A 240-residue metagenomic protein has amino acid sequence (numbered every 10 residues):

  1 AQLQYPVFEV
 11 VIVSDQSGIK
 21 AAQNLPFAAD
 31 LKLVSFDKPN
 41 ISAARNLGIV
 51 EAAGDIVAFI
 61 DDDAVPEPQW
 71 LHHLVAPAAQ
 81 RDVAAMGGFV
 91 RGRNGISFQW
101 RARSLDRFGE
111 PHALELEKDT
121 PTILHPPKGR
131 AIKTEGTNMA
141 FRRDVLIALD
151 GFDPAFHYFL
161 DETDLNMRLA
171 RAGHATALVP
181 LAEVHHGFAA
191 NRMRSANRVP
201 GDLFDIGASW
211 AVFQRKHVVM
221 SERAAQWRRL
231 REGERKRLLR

Functional and structural regions predicted by a protein language model:
A1-V7: Short, acidic, metal-binding catalytic loop of nucleotide-sugar glycosyltransferases
A22-Q23, S35-A52, H125: Glycine-rich, basic loop-to-helix element that forms the pyrophosphate-binding segment of sugar-nucleotide handling
V57: Short aromatic/hydrophobic "clamp" motif used to bind/position activated sugar donors
D61-V65: The conserved acidic donor/metal-binding loop of glycosyltransferases
P68-R107: Conserved donor NDP-sugar-binding/catalytic core segment of glycosyltransferases
D106-A131: Short, flexible, basic/aromatic active-site loop/helix in glycosyltransferases
K133-D150, A155-E183: A short, conserved alpha-helix in the catalytic core of glycosyltransferases
T176-L239: Active-site-adjacent helix/loop segment of glycosyltransferases that harbors family-specific signature motifs
